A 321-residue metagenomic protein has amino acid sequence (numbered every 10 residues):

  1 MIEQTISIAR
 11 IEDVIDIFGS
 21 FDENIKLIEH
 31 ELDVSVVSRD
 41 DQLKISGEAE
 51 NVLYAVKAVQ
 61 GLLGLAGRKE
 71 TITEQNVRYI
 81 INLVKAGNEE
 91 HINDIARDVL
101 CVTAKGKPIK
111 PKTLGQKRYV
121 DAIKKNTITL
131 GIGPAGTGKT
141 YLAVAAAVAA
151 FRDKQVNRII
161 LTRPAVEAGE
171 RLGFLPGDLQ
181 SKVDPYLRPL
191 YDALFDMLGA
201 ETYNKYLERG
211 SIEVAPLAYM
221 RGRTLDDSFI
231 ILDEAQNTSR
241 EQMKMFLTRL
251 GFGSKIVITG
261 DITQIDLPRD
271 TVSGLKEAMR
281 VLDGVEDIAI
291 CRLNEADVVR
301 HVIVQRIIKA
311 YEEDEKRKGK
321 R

Functional and structural regions predicted by a protein language model:
M1-D16: Short glycine-/aliphatic-rich beta-strand segments at the starts of folded cytosolic domains
I8-R10, S38-D40, G47, R163 (+2 more regions): Flexible glycine-/small-residue-rich
D13-H30: Short amphipathic alpha-helix segments
I17, N24, A55-A58, M243: Hydrophobic side chains in well-ordered alpha-helices
K26, L32-S35, R39: Compact, well-ordered interaction domains used in eukaryotic information-processing assemblies
V37-A96: Interdomain "pre-motor" coupling segment immediately N-terminal to P-loop NTPase/helicase cores
A86-K107, P111-L114: Conserved loop-to-helix interface motifs that mediate assembly, gating, or partner/ligand docking in ancient ring
A104-Q116, A122-T137, Y141-L232, Q236-R321: Conserved helicase motor core of SF1/SF2 NTP-dependent helicases
